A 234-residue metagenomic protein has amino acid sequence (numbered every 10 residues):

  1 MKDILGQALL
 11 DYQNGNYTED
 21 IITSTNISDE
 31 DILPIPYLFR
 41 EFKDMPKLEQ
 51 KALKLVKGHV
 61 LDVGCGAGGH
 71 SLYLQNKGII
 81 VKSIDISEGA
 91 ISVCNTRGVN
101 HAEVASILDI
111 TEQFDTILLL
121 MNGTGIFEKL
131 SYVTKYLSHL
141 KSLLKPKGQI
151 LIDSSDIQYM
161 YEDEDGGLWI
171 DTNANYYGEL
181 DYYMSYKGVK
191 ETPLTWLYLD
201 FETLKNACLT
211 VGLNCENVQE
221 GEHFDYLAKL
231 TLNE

Functional and structural regions predicted by a protein language model:
M1-I22: N-terminal auxiliary segments of SAM/dcSAM-dependent transferases
D11, P146-N206: SAM-dependent methyltransferase
R40-H59: Conserved alpha-helix/loop element of class I SAM-dependent methyltransferases that forms part of the SAM/SAH-binding
A67: Conserved SAM/SAH-binding loop
S87-E88: Conserved SAM/SAH-binding beta-strand->alpha-helix loop
G98-L108: Conserved SAM-binding strand-loop segment of SAM-dependent methyltransferases
F114-T134: A short SAM/SAH-binding and catalytic strip from SAM-dependent methyltransferases
T134-P146: A short glycine-rich, Lys/Arg-flanked "PGG" loop and its adjoining helix->strand segment in the class I
